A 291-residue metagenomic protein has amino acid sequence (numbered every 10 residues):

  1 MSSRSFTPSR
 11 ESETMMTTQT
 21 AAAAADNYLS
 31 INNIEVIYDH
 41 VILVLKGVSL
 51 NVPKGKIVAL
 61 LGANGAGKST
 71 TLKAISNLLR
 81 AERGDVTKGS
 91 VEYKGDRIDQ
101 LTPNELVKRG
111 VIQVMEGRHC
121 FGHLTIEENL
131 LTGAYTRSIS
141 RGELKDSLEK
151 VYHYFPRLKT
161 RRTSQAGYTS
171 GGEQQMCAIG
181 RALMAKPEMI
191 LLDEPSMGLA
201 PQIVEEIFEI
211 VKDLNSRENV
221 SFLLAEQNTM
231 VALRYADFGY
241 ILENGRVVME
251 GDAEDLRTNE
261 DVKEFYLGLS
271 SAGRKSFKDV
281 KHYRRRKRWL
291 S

Functional and structural regions predicted by a protein language model:
S3-T18, G268-S291: ABC ATPase nucleotide-binding domains
L61-A63: The feature captures the beta-strand-to-loop junction immediately N-terminal to the Walker
V86-D96, E143-L148: Conserved ABC transporter NBD signature motif
L124, Y168-T169, A182-L183: ABC ATPase signature
Q165-T169, E173: Conserved ABC ATPase signature
M184-E188: A short, proline-enriched helix->beta-strand linker immediately N-terminal to the Walker B motif in ABC-type P-loop
E205-N219: Helical segment within the ABC ATPase nucleotide-binding domain
